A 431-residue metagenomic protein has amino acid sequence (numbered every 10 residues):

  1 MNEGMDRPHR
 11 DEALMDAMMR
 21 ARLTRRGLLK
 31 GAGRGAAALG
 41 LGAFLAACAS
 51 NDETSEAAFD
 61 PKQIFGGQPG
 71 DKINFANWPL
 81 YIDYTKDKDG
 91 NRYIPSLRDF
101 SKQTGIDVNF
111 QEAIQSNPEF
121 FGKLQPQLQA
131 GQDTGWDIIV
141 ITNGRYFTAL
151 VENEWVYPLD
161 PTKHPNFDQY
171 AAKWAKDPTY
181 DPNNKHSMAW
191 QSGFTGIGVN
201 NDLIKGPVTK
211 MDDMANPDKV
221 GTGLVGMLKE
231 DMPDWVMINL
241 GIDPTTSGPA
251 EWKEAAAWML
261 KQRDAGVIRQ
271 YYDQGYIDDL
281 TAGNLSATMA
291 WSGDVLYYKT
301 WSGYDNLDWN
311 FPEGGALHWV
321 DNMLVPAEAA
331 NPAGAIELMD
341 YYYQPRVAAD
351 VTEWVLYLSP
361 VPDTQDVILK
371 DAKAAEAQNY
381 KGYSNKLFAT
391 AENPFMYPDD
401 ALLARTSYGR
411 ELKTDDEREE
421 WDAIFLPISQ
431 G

Functional and structural regions predicted by a protein language model:
M1-G27, L39-G40: N-terminal secretory signal peptides
R22-K30, A38-D60: N-terminal twin-arginine translocation
K62-G144: Early extracytoplasmic/lumenal segment of secretory-pathway proteins
I64, Q132-I139, Y157-I197: A structural signal for short loop-to-beta-strand junctions that line the ligand-binding cleft of periplasmic/secreted
T148, L224-M227, M232-W235, P244-P312: Ligand-binding pocket segment of bilobal, Venus flytrap-like solute-binding proteins
G196-L203, M237-I242, W319-G334, D350-E353: A bilobed periplasmic-binding-protein/Venus flytrap-type ligand-binding module shared by bacterial periplasmic
P326-A401: Mature extracytoplasmic/periplasmic domains
A391-G431: Conserved C-terminal helix/tail region of periplasmic/extracytoplasmic solute-binding proteins
